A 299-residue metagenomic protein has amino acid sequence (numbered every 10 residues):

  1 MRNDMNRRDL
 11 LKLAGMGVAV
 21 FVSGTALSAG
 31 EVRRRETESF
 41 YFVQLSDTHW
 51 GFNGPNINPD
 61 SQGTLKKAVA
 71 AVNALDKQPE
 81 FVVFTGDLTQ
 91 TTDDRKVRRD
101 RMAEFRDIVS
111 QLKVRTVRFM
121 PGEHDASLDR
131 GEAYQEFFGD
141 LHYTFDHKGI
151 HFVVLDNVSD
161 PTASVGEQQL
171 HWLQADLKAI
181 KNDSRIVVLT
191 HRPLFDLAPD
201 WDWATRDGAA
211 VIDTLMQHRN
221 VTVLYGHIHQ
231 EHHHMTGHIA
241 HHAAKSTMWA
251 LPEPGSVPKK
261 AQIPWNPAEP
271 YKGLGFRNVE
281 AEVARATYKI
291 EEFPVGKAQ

Functional and structural regions predicted by a protein language model:
M1-F21: N-terminal secretory signal peptides and thylakoid transit peptides that target proteins across membranes
L13-A14, A29-R99, A175, N182 (+1 more regions): N-terminal active-site segment of His-dependent metallophosphoesterases
R34, D93-R185, W203-T222, I228 (+1 more regions): Extended active-site neighborhood of metal-dependent phosphoesterases/phosphodiesterases
D47, G86-D87, G122-E123, H191 (+1 more regions): Active-site glycine-centered loops adjacent to acidic/histidine catalytic or metal-binding residues that shape
W50, Q90, D125, L194 (+1 more regions): Short active-site segment of divalent metal-dependent hydrolases/proteases that encodes the spacing between
K181-L197: Short acidic, glycine-rich surface-loop motifs adjacent to enzyme active sites
I290-Q299: C-terminal/domain-terminus segments
